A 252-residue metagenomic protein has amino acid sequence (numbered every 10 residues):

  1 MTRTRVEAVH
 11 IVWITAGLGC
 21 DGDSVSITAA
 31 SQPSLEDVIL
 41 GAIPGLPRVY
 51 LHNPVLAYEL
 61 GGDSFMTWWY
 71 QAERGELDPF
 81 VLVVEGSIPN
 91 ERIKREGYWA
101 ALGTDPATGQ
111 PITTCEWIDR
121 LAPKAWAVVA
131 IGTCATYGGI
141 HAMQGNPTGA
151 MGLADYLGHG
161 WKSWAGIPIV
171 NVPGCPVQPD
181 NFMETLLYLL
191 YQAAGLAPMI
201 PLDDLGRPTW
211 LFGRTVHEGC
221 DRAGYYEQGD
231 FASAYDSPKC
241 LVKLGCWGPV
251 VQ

Functional and structural regions predicted by a protein language model:
M1-Q252: Iron-sulfur-associated redox domains of electron-transfer enzymes in respiratory and anaerobic energy metabolism
